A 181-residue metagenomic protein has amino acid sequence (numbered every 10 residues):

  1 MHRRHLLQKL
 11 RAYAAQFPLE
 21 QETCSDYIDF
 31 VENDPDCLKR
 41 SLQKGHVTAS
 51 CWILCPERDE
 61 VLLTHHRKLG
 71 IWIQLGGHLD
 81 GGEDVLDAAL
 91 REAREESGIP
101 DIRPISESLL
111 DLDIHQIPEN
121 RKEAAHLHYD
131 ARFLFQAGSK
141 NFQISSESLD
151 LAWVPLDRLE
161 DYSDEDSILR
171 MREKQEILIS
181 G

Functional and structural regions predicted by a protein language model:
M1-D26, S97: Predominantly extracellular/luminal regions of secreted and cell-surface proteins, especially disulfide-bonded
A14-S50: Acidic, metal-coordinating catalytic segment for phosphate/diphosphate chemistry, firing primarily on the Nudix
H46, H66, H78, H126-H128: Histidine-centered active-site/metal-ligand motif
A49, D59, Y129-A131, L149: Change "...and in nucleic-acid phosphodiester-cleaving endonucleases..." to "...and in nucleic-acid processing enzymes
I53, L134-Q136, P155: Short, well-ordered beta-strand micro-motif
D59-E95, I99: Conserved Nudix-box catalytic region and its N-terminal flanking loop in Nudix hydrolases and closely related
G98-N141: Active-site segment of metal-dependent pyrophosphate-handling enzymes, primarily the Nudix hydrolase catalytic core
R132, F142-E173: NUDIX/MutT-family hydrolases
